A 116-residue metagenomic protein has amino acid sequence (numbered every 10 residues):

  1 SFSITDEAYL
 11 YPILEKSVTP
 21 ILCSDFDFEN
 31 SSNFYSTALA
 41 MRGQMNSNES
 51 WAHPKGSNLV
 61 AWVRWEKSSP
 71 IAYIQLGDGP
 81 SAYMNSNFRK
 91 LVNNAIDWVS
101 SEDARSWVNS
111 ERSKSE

Functional and structural regions predicted by a protein language model:
S1-K67: Catalytic beta-strand/loop cores that center a nucleophilic Ser/Cys/Thr and support acyl-enzyme chemistry
P20, I74, A95: A residue-level signal for conserved active-site and pocket-lining positions in enzyme catalytic cores
C23-F26, I74-D78: Active-site-proximal beta-strand/loop segments in catalytic clefts of secreted hydrolases
S47-S50, G77-S86: Active-site rim elements
S69, D103-E116: Long alpha-helical segments found as membrane-embedded helices
P70-Q75, F88: C-terminal catalytic lobe of FAD-dependent flavoproteins
N87-N94: Extracytoplasmic/secreted proteins, especially bacterial periplasmic and envelope-associated proteins
N94-E102: C-terminal alpha-helix
